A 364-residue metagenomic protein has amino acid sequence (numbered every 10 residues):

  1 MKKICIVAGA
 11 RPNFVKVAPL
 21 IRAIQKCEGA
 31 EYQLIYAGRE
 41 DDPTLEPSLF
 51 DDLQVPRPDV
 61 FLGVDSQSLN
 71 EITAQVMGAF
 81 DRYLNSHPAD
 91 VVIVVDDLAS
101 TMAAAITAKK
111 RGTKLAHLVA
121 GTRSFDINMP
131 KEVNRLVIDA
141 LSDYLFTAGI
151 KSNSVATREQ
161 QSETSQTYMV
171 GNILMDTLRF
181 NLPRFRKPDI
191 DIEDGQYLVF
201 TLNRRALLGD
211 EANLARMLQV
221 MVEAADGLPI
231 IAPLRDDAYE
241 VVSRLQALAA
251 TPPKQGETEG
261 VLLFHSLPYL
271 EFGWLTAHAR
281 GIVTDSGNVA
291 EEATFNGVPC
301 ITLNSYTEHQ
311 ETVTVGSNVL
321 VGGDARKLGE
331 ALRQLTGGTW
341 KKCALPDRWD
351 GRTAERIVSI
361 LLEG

Functional and structural regions predicted by a protein language model:
K3, D90-V91, Y197, R280-G281: Structural motif
C5-A8, F14-A23, L49, F61-S162: Active-site and donor-binding regions of nucleotide-sugar-utilizing enzymes
C27-L34, D226-I230: A generic structural motif
R39-T44, G63, L141-N213, V321: A nucleotide-sugar donor-handling region in carbohydrate enzymes
E40-P56: N-terminal beta-loop-helix "entrance" segment that forms/cooperates in small-molecule cofactor or anionic ligand
P47-L49, R184-H278: Donor-nucleotide binding loops and adjacent catalytic segments primarily of GT-B fold Leloir glycosyltransferases
V94-V95, I106, H117-L118, L145 (+1 more regions): A donor-sugar binding/catalytic signature common to diverse glycosyltransferases and related nucleotide-sugar
K151, V319-G364: Leloir-type glycosyltransferase catalytic cores
